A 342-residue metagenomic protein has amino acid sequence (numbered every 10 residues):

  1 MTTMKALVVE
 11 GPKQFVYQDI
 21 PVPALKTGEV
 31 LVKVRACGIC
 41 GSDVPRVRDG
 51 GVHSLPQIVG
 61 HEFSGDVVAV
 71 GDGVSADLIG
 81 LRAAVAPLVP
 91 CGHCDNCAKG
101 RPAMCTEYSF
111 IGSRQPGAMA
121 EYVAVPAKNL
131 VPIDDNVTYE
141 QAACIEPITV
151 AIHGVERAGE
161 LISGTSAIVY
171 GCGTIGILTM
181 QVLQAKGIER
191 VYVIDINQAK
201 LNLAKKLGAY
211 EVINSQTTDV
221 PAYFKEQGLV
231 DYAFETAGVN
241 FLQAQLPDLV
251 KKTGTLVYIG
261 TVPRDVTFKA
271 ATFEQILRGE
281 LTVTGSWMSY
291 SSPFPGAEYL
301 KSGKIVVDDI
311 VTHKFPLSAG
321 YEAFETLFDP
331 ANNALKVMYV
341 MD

Functional and structural regions predicted by a protein language model:
T2-M4, A244-D248, Y290-D342: C-terminal hydrophobic helical "lid"/dimerization subdomain of Rossmann-like NAD(P)H-dependent oxidoreductases
P23-C37, G50-D95, D134-N136: Glycine-rich beta-strand-centered segment in the early N-terminal region that forms part of a ligand/cofactor-binding
E62, L81-R82, N96, Y122 (+3 more regions): Residue-level marker of beta-strand positions
A84, D231-F234: N-terminal Rossmann-like NAD(P) cofactor-binding module of classical short-chain dehydrogenase/reductase
C91-Y170: NAD(P)H dinucleotide-binding glycine-rich loop of Rossmann-like/cofactor-binding domains, especially the beta1-alpha1
V137-T217: Mid-domain Rossmann-like dinucleotide-binding core that forms the NAD(H)/NADP(H) cofactor-binding site
T218-G228: Short amphipathic alpha-helix with an adjacent loop that forms part of the alpha/beta core around
N240-S302, V340-D342: Glycine-rich phosphate-binding loop and adjacent beta-alpha segment of Rossmann(oid) nucleotide-cofactor-binding
